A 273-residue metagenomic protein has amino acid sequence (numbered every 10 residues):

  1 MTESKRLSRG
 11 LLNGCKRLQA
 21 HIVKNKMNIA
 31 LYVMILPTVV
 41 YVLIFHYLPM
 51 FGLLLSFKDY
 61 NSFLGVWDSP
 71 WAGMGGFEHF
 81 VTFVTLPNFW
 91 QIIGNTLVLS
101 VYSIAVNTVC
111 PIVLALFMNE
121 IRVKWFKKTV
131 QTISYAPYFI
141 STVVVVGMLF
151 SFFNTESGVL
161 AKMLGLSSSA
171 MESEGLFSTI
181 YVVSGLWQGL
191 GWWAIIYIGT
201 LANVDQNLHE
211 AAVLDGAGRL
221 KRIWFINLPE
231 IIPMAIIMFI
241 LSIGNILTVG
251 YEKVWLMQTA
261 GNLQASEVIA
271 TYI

Functional and structural regions predicted by a protein language model:
M1-M34, R122-K127: Transmembrane alpha-helical segments of polytopic membrane transport and secretion proteins
M27-I273: A structural signal for multi-pass alpha-helical bundles of membrane permease subunits that mediate small-molecule
